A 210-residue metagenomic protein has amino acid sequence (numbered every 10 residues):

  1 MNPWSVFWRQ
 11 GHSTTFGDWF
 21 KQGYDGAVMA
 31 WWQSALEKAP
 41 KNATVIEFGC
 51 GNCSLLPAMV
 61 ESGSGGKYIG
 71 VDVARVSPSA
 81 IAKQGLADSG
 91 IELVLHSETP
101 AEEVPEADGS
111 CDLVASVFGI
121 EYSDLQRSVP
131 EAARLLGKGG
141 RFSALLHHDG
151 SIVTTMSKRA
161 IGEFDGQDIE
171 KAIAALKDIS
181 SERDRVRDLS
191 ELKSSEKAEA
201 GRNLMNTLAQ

Functional and structural regions predicted by a protein language model:
M1-A39: Class I SAM-dependent methyltransferase Rossmann-like catalytic core, especially the SAM/SAH-binding loop
I46, G51-E103: Class I SAM-dependent methyltransferase SAM/SAH-binding core
A101-V114: A short acidic, Gly/Pro-enriched loop at the edge of an enzyme's catalytic core that lines a small-molecule cofactor
L113-Q126: A short SAM/SAH-binding and catalytic strip from SAM-dependent methyltransferases
R127-K138: A short glycine-rich, Lys/Arg-flanked "PGG" loop and its adjoining helix->strand segment in the class I
G139-H148: Conserved beta-strand signature within the Rossmann-like core of class I S-adenosyl-L-methionine
H147-I152, F164: Short "lid" loop at the C-terminus of a central beta-strand within the Rossmann-like core of SAM-dependent
S157-R187: Conserved Class I S-adenosyl-L-methionine
